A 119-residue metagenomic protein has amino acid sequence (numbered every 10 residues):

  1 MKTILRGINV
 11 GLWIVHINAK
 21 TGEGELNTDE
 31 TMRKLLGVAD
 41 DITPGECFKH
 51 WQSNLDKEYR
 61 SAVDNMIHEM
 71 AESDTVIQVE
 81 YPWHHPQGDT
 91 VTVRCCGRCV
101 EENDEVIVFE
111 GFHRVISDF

Functional and structural regions predicted by a protein language model:
M1-H50: PAS-family sensory domain signal
G11-I14, N65, V76-W83: PAS and PAS-like sensory modules
I14-I17, H85, V115: Residue-level signal for short segments within beta-strands and strand-turn junctions of well-structured beta-sheet
A19, P82-G88, E101: PAS-family sensory domains
L26, I77, H84-P86, T90-V91 (+1 more regions): PAS-family sensory domains
A39-I42, W51-A62, H68-T75: PAS/GAF/H-NOX family sensory domains and closely associated sensor/linker modules
E46, V76-Q78, C95: Short coil/loop residues immediately preceding or within conserved phosphate-binding loops of NTP-utilizing enzyme
T90, C95-D118: Short loop/turn elements at sensory-signaling interfaces that couple input to output
